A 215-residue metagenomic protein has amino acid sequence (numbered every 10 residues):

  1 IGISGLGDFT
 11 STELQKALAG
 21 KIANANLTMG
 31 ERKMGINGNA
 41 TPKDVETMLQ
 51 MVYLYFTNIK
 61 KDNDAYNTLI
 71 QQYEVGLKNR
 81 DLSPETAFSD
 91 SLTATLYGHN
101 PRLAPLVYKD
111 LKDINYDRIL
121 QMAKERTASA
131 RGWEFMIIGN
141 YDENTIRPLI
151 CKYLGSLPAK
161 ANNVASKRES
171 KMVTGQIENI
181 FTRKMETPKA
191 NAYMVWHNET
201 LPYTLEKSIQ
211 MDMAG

Functional and structural regions predicted by a protein language model:
I1, N162-G215: His/Glu-based metal-binding/catalytic segments typifying zinc-dependent metallopeptidases
I1-G7, Q15: Active-site SXXK
D8-F9, K60-N63, T204-S208: Ordered, soluble secondary-structure elements with a strong preference for glycine-centered loop motifs and nearby
S11, V45, L49, K207-M211 (+1 more regions): Short, charged, low-complexity patches
E13-V164: Charge-rich, well-structured scaffold segments of protease-associated domains
